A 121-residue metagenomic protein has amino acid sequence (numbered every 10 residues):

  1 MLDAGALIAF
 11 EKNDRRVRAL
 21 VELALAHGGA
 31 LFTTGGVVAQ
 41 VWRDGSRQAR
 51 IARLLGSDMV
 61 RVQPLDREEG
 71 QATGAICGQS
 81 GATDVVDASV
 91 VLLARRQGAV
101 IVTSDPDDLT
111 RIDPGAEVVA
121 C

Functional and structural regions predicted by a protein language model:
M1-T33, W42-G56: Short, well-structured N-terminal submotif of metal-dependent ribonuclease cores
A6-L7, V37, E69, V90 (+1 more regions): Alpha-helix capping/helix-boundary segments
L20, T73, V90: Aromatic/hydrophobic pocket-lining residues that form π-stacking "cages" and hydrophobic walls in ligand
D58-S80, P106: Acidic catalytic patch
V91, R95-C121: Acidic, PIN/NYN-like endoribonuclease modules and their adjacent C-terminal/linker elements
